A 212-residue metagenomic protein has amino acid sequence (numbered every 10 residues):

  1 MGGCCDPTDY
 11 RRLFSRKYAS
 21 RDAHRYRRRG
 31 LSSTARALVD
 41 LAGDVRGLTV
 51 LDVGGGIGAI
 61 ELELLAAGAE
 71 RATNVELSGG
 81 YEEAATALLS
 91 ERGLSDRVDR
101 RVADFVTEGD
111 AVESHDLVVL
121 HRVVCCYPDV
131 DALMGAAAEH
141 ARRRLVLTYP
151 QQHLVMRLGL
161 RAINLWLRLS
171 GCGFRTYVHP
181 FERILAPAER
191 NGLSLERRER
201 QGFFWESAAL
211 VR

Functional and structural regions predicted by a protein language model:
M1-A42: Conserved class I S-adenosyl-L-methionine
L48-G56: Conserved class I S-adenosyl-L-methionine
A59-R97, V102: Class I SAM-dependent methyltransferase SAM/SAH-binding core
L117-D129: A short SAM/SAH-binding and catalytic strip from SAM-dependent methyltransferases
Y127-A137: A short, conserved alpha-helix within the catalytic core of class I
R142-Q151: Conserved beta-strand signature within the Rossmann-like core of class I S-adenosyl-L-methionine
M156-F174: Short, glycine-/aromatic-enriched active-site segment of Class I SAM-dependent methyltransferases
F174-G192: Short alpha-helix
